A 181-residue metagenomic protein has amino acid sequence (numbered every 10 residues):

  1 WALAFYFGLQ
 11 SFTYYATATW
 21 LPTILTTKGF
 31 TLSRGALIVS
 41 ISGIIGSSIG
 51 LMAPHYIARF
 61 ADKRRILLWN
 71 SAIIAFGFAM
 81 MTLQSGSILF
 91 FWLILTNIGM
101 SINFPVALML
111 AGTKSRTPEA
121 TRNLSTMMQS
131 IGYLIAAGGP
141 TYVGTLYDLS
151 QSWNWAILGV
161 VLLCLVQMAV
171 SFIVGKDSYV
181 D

Functional and structural regions predicted by a protein language model:
W1-G50: Extracytoplasmic gate region of multi-pass secondary transporters
Y6-Y15, S42, G46, M81 (+3 more regions): Hydrophobic transmembrane alpha-helices of secondary-active solute transporters
I49-D62: Helix-to-loop junctions at the C-terminal end of transmembrane segments in multipass secondary transporters
R65-M80: Structural signature of the two symmetry-related core transmembrane helices
S87-T96: Paired small-residue
I102-R116: Intracellular juxtamembrane helix-capping segments at the cytosolic ends of symmetry-related transmembrane helices
K114-W153, G159-V160: A late C-terminal transmembrane helix in Major Facilitator Superfamily
S152, L158-D181: Multi-pass alpha-helical transporter architecture, strongest for 12-TM Major Facilitator/SLC carriers used
